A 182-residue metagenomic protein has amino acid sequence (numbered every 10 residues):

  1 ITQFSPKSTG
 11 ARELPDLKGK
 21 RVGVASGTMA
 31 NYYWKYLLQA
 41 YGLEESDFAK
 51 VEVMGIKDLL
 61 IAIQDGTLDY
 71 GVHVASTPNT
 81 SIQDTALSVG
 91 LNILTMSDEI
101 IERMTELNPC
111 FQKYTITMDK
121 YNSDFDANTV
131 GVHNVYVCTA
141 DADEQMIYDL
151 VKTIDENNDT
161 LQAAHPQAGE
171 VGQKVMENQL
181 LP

Functional and structural regions predicted by a protein language model:
I1-D65, D159: Bilobed "Venus flytrap"/periplasmic-binding protein-like clamshell domains and structurally analogous long
F4-P6, S46-D143: Pocket-lining segment of extracytoplasmic ligand-binding domains
P15-K20, P109-C110, K152-T153: Short intrinsically disordered coil segments
A30, P78, M146: Short phosphate-engaging motifs
W34, I82-Q83, I147: Short glycine-/acidic-enriched loop or helix-start segments at secondary-structure transitions that form or flank
L38-A40, L87-S88, K152-D155: Short, solvent-exposed amphipathic alpha-helical segments in soluble enzyme and RNA/protein-processing domains
F125-T129, H133-P182: Segments of small-molecule ligand-sensing domains
